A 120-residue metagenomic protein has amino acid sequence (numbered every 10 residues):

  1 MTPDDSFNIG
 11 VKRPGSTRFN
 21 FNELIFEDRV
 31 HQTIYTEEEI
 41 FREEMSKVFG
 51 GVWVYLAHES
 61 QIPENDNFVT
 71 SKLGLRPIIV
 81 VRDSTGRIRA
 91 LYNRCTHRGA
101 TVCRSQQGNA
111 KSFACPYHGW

Functional and structural regions predicted by a protein language model:
M1-R87: Rieske [2Fe-2S] iron-sulfur-binding subdomain
I62-W120: Rieske [2Fe-2S] iron-sulfur-binding domain
